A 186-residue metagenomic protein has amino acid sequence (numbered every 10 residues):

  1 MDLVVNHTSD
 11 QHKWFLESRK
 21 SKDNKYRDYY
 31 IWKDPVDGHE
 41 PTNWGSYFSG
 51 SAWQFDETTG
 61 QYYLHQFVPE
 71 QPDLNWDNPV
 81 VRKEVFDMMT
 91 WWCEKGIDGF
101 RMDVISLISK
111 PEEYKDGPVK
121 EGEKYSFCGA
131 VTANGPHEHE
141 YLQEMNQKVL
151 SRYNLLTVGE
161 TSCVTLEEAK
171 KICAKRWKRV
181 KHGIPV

Functional and structural regions predicted by a protein language model:
M1-T90, E94, L107-T165, K175: Acidic/aromatic-lined carbohydrate-recognition and catalytic surfaces of CAZymes acting on diverse glycans
G99-R101, N154-V158, K181-G183: Structural preference for beta-strand elements that scaffold enzyme active sites
T161-V186: Noncatalytic carbohydrate-binding groove/subsite architecture in carbohydrate-active enzymes
